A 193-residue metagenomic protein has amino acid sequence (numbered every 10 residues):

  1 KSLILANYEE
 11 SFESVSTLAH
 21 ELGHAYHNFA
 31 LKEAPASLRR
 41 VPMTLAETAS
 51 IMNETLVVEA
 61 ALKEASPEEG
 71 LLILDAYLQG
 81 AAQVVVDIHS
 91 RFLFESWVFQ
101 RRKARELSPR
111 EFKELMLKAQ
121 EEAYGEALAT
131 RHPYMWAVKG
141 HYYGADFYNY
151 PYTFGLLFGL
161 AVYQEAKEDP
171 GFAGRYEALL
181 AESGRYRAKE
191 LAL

Functional and structural regions predicted by a protein language model:
K1-A6, Q83, S90: Active-site-proximal, well-structured secondary-structure segments within enzyme catalytic domains
S2-A19: Short pre-active-site segment immediately N-terminal to the catalytic Zn-binding motif
S2-I4, L31-V41, E69-D75, Y134-Y142: Acidic/His metal-coordination segments adjacent to aromatic residues that form catalytic metal sites in metalloenzymes
E9, E13, R40-T44, A81 (+2 more regions): Short, solvent-exposed segments of well-ordered alpha helices
F12-S14, A25, P35-A36, E59-A60 (+1 more regions): Flexible loop/turn segments at secondary-structure boundaries
S16-T17, N28-I51, T55: Post-HEXXH active-site segment of zinc metalloproteases
L18-A19, Y26, T55, K63-E64 (+2 more regions): C-terminal, non-catalytic "cap/extension" segments appended to globular domains
P42-E69, Y77-Q79, Q83, G155: Post-HExxH zinc-binding segment in Zn-dependent metallohydrolases
